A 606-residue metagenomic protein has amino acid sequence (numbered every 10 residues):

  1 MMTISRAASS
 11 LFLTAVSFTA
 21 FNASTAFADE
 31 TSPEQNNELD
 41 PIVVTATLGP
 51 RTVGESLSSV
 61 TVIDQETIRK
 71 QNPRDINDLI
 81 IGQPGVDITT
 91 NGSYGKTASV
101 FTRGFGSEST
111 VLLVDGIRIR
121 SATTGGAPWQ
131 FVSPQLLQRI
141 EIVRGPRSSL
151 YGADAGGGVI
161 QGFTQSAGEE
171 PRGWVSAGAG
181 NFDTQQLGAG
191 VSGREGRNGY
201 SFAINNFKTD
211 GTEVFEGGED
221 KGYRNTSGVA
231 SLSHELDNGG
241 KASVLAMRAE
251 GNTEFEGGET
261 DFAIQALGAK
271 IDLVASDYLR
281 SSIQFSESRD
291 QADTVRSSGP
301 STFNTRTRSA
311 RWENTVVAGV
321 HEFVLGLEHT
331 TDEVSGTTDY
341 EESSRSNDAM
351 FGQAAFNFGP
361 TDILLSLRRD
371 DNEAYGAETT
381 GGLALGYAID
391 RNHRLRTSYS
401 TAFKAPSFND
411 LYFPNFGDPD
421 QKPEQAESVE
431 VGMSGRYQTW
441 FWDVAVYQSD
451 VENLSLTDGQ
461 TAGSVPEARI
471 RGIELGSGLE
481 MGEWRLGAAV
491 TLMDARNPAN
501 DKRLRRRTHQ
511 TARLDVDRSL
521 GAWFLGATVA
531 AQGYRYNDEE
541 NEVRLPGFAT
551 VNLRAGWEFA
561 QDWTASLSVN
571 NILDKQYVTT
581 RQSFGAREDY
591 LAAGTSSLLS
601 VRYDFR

Functional and structural regions predicted by a protein language model:
M1-Q83, G193, E235, L479: N-terminal Sec signal peptide and the immediately downstream disordered periplasmic leader that contains the TonB box
N77, I81-I117: Extracytoplasmic beta-strand/coil segments of soluble accessory domains associated with Gram-negative outer-membrane
I117-R144: Short acidic/polar hinge/loop motifs at secondary-structure boundaries that mediate gating or recognition
S148-S149, Q161, G168-E170, W174-G178 (+2 more regions): Periplasmic-side early beta-strands and strand-to-turn transitions of outer-membrane beta-barrels
H234-D237, S276, V320-V324, E328 (+6 more regions): Structural signature of Gram-negative outer-membrane beta-barrels, strongest in the C-terminal barrel of TonB-dependent
E259-V274, P300-R306, E373-Y375, A388 (+6 more regions): Outer-membrane beta-barrel signature, preferentially recognizing the C-terminal barrel domain of Gram-negative
F356-I363, Q448-D450, S464-E540, T564 (+3 more regions): Gram-negative outer-membrane beta-barrel transporters
E452, W557-R606: C-terminal beta-signal and adjacent terminal beta-strands/loops of Gram-negative outer-membrane beta-barrel proteins
